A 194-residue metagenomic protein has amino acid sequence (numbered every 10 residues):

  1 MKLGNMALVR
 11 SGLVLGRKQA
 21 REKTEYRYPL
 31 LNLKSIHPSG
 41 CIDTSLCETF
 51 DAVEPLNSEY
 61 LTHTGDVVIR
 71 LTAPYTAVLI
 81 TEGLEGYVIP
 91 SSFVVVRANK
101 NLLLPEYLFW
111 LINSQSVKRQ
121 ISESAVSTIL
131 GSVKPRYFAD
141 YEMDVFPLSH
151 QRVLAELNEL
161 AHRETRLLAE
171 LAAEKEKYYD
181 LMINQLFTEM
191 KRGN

Functional and structural regions predicted by a protein language model:
M1-Y26, V145-N194: Non-catalytic DNA-recognition/assembly elements of restriction-modification systems
G4-Q19, I36-T64: Sequence-specific dsDNA recognition surfaces
R21-Y28, C47-E48, Y60-T62, I80-S92: Short, surface-exposed loop/turn microsegments at beta-strand edges and helix-strand junctions
L56-N57, G83, T128: A structural connector/turn signal
D66-I69: Generic structural signal for buried aliphatic residues
L71-L111: A short beta-sheet element
Y87-S92, S127-R152: A short glycine-rich beta-alpha junction/loop motif
P105-V126: Glycine- and charge-enriched low-complexity intrinsically disordered segments
